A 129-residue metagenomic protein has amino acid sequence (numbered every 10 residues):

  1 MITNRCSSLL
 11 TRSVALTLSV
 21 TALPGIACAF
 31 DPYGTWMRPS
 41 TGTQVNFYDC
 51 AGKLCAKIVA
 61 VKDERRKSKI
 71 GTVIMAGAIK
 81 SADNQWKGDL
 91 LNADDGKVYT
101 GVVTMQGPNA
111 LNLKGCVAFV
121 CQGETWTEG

Functional and structural regions predicted by a protein language model:
I2-A15: Bacterial N-terminal signal peptides that target proteins for export
A15-T17, A27: Cleavable N-terminal signal peptides
L23-A29: Sec/Tat signal peptide C-region and signal peptidase I cleavage site
P32-T100: Central antiparallel beta-sheet cores of small beta-barrel/beta-sandwich binding domains
T100-E124: Short, exposed beta-strand-loop hairpins at the edges of beta-sheets in extracellular/periplasmic proteins
E128-G129: Short, solvent-exposed mixed-charge patches
